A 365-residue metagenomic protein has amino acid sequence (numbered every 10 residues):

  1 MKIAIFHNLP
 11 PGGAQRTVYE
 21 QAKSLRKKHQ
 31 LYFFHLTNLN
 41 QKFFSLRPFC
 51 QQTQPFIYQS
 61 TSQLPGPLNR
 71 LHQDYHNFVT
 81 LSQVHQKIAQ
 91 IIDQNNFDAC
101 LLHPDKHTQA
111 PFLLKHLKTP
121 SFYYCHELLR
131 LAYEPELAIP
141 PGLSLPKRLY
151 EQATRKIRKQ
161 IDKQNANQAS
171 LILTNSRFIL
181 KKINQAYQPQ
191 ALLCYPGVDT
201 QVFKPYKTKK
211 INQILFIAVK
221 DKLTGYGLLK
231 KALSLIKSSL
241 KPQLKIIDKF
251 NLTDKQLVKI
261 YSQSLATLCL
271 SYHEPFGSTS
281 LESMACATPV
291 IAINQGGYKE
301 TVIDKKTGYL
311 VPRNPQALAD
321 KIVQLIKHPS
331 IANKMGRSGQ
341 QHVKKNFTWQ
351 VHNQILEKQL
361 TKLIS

Functional and structural regions predicted by a protein language model:
L129, P140-I172: Membrane-proximal helix-turn-helix segments that form the acceptor-binding/catalytic region of lipid-linked
F178, G197: Carbohydrate-associated surface elements
K207-T224, K230-L233: Conserved donor-binding/catalytic core segment of Leloir-type glycosyltransferases
K259-S264: Short alpha-helical donor nucleotide-sugar binding micro-motif in glycosyltransferases
Y272: Aromatic "clamp/platform" in nucleotide-sugar-dependent glycosyltransferases that forms part of the donor/acceptor
P289-A292, V302: Short hydrophobic beta-strand element within catalytic cores of glycosyltransferases and related nucleotide-activated
D304-K305, Y309-Q316, Q324-P329: Conserved acidic donor-binding segment of nucleotide-sugar-dependent glycosyltransferases
A317, Q324, I331-N346, H352-K358: A short, well-ordered alpha-helix in the C-terminal region of glycosyltransferases
